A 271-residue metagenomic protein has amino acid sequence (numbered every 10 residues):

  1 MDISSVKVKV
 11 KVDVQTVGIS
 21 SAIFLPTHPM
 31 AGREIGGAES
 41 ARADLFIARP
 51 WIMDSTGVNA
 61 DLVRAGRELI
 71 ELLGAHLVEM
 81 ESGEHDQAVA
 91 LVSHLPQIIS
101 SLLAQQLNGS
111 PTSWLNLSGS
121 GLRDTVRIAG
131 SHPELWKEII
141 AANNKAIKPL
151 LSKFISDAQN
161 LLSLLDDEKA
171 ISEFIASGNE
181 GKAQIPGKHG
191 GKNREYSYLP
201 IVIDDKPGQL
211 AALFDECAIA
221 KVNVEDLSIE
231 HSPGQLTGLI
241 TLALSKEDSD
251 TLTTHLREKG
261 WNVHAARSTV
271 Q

Functional and structural regions predicted by a protein language model:
M1-A38: Rossmann-like NAD(P)(H) cofactor-binding subdomain of soluble oxidoreductases
V17-I19, D44-I47: Short, conserved loop/helix-junction motifs that constitute active-site signature segments in enzyme catalytic cores
I19-S21, L72, I219, E258: Short, well-ordered coil/turn elements that cap or connect secondary structure elements
F24, L77-V78, V263: Generic structural signal for residues in well-ordered beta-strands
P29-M30, V58, S82-G83, I229-E230 (+1 more regions): Short, ordered loop/turn segments at secondary-structure junctions
L45-G130: Internal alpha-helical scaffold of NAD(P)-dependent oxidoreductase catalytic cores
P111-N179, Y196-L199: Interdomain hinge/lid region at the active-site interface of Rossmann-like NAD(P)-dependent oxidoreductases
G181-Q271: A conserved regulatory-domain signal marking ACT and ACT-like small-molecule sensing domains and adjacent regulatory
